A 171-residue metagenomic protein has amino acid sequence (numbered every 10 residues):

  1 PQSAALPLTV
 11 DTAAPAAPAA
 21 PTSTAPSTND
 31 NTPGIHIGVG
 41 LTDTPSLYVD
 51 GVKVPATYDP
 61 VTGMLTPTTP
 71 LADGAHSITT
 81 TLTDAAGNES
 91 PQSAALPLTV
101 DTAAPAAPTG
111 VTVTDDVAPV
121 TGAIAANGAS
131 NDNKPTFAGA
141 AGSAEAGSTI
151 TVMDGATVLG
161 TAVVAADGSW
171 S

Functional and structural regions predicted by a protein language model:
Q2-P15, S90, A94-P119: Flexible, low-complexity linkers/stalks enriched in Thr/Pro that connect modular domains
N31-I35, N133-F137: Structural beta-strand segments of beta-rich domains
G38-T44, A141-G147: Short proline/glycine-enriched turn/loop motifs at strand-loop junctions of beta-rich domains
V54-V61, T161-A166: Short beta-strand segments within Ig-like beta-sandwich modules, predominantly Fibronectin type-III
G63-P67, G168-S171: Short strand-edge motifs at loop-to-beta-strand transitions and within beta-strands of extracellular beta-rich domains
P67-A75: Surface-exposed, short loops/turns at beta-strand junctions within beta-sandwich domains
